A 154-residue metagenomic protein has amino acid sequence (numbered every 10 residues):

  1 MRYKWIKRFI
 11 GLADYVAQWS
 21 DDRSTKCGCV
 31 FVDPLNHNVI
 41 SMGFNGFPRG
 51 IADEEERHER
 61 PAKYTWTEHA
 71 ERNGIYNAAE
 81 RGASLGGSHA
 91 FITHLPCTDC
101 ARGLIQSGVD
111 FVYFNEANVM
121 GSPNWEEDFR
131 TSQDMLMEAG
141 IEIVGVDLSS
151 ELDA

Functional and structural regions predicted by a protein language model:
M1-A154: Zinc-dependent deaminase catalytic domain
